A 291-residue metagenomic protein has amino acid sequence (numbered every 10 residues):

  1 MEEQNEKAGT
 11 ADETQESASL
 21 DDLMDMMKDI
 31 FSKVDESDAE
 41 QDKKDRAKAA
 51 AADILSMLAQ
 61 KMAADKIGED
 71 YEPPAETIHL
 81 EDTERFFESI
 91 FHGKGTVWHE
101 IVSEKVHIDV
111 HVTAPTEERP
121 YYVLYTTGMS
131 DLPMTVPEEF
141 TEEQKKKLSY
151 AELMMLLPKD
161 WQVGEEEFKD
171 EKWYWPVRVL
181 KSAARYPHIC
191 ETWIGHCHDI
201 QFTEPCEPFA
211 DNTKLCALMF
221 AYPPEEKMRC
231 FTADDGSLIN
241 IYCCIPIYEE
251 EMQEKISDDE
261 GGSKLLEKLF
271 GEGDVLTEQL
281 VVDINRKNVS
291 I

Functional and structural regions predicted by a protein language model:
E2-G9, E16-I291: Short linear motifs embedded in intrinsically disordered, proline/glycine-rich low-complexity segments
